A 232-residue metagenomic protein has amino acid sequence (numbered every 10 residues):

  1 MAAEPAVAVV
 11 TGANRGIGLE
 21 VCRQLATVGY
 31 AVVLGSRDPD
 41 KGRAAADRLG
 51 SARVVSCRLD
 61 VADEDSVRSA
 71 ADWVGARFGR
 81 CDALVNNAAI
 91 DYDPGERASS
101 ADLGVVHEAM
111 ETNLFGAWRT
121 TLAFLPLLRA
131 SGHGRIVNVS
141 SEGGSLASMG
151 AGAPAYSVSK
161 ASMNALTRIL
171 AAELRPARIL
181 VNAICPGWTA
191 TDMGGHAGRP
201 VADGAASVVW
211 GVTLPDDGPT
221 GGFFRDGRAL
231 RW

Functional and structural regions predicted by a protein language model:
A2-V33: Canonical Rossmann dinucleotide-binding motif of NAD(H)/NADP(H)-dependent dehydrogenases/reductases, specifically
V10-T11, N86-N87, R135-S141, L180-C185: Structural signature of the Rossmann-like NAD(P)-dependent dehydrogenase/reductase core
V28-A44: Conserved glycine-rich Rossmann-like NAD(P)H-binding loop of the short-chain dehydrogenase/reductase
P39, R58-D72: The beta1-alpha1 cofactor-binding region of Rossmann-like NAD(H)/NADP(H)-dependent oxidoreductases
V85, T120-F124, L128, L166-T167 (+1 more regions): Hydrophobic positions on the long internal alpha-helix of Rossmann-like NAD(P)-dependent oxidoreductase domains
I90-M110, W118, R129-P176: Catalytic loop of short-chain dehydrogenase/reductase
P176, A183-P186, G195-W232: C-terminal helical subdomain
